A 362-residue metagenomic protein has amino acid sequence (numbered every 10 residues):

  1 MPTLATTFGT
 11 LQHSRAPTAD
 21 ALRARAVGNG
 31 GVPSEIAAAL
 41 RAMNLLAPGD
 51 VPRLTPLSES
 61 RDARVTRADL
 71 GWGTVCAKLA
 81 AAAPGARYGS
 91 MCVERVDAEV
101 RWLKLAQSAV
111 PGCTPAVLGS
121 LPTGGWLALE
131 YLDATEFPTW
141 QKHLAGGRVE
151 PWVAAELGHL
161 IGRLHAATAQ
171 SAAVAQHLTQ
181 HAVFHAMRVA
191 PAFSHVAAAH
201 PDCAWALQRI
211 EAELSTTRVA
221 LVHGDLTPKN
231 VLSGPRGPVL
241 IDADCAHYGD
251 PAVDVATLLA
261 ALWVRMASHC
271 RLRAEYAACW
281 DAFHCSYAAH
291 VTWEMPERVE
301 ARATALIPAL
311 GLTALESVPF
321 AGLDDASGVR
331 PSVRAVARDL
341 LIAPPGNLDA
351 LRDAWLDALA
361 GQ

Functional and structural regions predicted by a protein language model:
P2-T55: Juxta-kinase regulatory segment immediately upstream of eukaryotic protein kinase catalytic domains
T3-F8, R271-A274, A288, L310-Q362: ATP/Mg2+ or Mg2+-diphosphate-binding catalytic cores that bind nucleotide phosphates or diphosphates via glycine-rich
H13-A19, V27-G31, E130, R163-E213 (+1 more regions): Active-site catalytic-loop/activation-segment of kinase and kinase-like phosphoryl-transfer enzymes
N44-P52, E99, M187, A204-T216: Short Pro/Gly-enriched beta-strand edge/turn motifs at strand-loop
L57-A77, Q208-V253: Active-site acidic catalytic loop and adjacent metal/ATP-binding pocket of ATP-dependent phosphoryl transfer enzymes
L70-A173: ATP-binding pocket architecture of kinase catalytic cores
P84, E136, V231, Y248-D250 (+1 more regions): Conserved protein kinase catalytic core
R101, A252-T292, I307-D325: Active-site activation/catalytic loop segments of kinase-like enzymes and analogous catalytic loops in related
